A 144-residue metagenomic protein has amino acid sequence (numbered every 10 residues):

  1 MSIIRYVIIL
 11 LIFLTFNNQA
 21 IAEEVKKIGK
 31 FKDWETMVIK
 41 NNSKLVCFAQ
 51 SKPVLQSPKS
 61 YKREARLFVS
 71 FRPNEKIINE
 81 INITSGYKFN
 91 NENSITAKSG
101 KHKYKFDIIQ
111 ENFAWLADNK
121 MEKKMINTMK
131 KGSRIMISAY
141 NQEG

Functional and structural regions predicted by a protein language model:
M1-I3: N-terminal secretory signal peptides that target proteins for export/translocation
Y6-F16: Sec-dependent N-terminal signal peptides
A22-G144: A generic "folded-domain core" signal
